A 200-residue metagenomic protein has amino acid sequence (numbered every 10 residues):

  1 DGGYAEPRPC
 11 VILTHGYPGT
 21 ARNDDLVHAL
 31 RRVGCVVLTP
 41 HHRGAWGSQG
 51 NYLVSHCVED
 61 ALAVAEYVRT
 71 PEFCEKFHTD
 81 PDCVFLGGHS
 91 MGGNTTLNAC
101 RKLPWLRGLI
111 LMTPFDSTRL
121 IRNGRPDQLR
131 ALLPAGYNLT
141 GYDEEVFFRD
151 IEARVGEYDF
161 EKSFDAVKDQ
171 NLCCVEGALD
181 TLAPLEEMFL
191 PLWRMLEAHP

Functional and structural regions predicted by a protein language model:
D1-P7: Short beta-strand-to-loop junctions in surface cap/lid or active-site-entrance loops
P7-G16: Short beta-strand element of the alpha/beta-hydrolase
Y17-H28: The serine-hydrolase catalytic nucleophile loop
R31-Q49: Conserved alpha/beta-hydrolase
Y52-H78: Alpha/beta-hydrolase active-site loop
K76-S90: Alpha/beta-hydrolase fold nucleophile elbow
N98-F147: Hydrolase active-site cap/lid region
F147-P200: Serine-hydrolase catalytic core
